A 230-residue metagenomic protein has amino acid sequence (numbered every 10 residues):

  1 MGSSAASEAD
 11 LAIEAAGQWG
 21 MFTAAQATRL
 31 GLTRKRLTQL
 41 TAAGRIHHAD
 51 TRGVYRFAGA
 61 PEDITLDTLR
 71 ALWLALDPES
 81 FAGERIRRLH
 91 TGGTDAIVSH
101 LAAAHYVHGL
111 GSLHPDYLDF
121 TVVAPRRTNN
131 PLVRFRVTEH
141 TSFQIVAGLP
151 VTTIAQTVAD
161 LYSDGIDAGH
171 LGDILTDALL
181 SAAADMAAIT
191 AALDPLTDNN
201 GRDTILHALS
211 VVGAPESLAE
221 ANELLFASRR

Functional and structural regions predicted by a protein language model:
G2-D10, A16-A25, R29, T33-T153 (+6 more regions): Short gly/ser-rich loop at a beta-strand->alpha-helix junction or flexible surface loop bordering the NTP-binding
A208-L209: Eukaryote-biased recognition of C-terminal alpha-helical segments
